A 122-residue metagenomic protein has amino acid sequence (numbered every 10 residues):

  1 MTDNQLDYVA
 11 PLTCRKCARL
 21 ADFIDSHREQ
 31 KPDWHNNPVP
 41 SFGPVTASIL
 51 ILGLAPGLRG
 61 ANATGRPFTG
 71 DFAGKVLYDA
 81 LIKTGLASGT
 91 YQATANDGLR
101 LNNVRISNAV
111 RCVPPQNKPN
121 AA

Functional and structural regions predicted by a protein language model:
T2-A122: A polyanion-binding, active-site-adjacent surface
